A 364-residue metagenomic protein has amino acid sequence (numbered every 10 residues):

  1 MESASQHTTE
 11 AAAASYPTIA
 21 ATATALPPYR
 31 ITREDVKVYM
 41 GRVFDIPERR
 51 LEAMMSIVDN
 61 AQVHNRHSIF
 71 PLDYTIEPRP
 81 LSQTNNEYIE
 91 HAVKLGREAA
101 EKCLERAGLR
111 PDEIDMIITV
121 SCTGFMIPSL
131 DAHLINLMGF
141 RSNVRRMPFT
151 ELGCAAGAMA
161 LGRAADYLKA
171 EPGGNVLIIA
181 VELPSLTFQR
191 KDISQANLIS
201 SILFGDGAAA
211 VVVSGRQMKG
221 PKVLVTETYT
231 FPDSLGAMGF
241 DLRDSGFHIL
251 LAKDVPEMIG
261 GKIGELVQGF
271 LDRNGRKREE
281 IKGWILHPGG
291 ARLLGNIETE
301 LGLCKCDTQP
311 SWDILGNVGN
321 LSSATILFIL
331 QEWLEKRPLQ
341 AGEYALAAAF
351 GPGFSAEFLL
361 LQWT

Functional and structural regions predicted by a protein language model:
E2-A13, R97, C122-T123, N136 (+6 more regions): Claisen-condensing/thiolase-fold acyl-transfer catalytic domains that form or cleave C-C bonds in fatty acid
E2-E90, N175, P184, R190-G261 (+3 more regions): Condensing-enzyme catalytic core mediating Claisen C-C bond formation in acyl metabolism
R30-I31, P128-A132, M159-G162, T187-D192 (+2 more regions): Short acidic, glycine/serine/threonine-rich loops at helix termini
M55-I57, A61-F140, E151, R278-L294: Conserved beta-ketoacyl condensing-enzyme motif
S82-Y88, T119, R146-T150, N197-L198 (+2 more regions): A short glycine/serine-rich beta->alpha loop
H91-A107, A208, M258-R273, I326-W333: Short, well-ordered amphipathic alpha-helical segments that serve as non-catalytic structural scaffolds within diverse
M126-F140, I179-R190, L235-F240, L294-T308: Acidic-glycine-rich active-site phosphate/pyrophosphate-binding loop
